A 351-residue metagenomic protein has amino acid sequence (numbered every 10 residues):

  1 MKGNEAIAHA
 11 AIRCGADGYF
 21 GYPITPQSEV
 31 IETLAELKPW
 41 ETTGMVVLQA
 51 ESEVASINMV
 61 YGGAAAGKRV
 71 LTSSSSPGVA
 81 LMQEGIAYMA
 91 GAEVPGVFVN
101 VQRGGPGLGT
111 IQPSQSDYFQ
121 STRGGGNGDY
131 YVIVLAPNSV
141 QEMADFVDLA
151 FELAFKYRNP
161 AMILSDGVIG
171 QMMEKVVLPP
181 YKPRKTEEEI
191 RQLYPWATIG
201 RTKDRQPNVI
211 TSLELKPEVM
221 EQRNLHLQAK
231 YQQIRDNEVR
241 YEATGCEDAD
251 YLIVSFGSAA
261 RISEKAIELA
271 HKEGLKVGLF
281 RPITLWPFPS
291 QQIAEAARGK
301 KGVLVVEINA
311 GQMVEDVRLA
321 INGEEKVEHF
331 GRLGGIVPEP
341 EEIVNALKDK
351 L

Functional and structural regions predicted by a protein language model:
M1-E36: N-terminal glycine-rich anion-binding loops that anchor highly charged ligand groups
K2-I7, Q228-Y251, E264, E268: Glycine-/acidic-rich phosphate or pyrophosphate-binding loops and their flanking alpha/beta elements
E29-R123, I133-F155: Thiamine diphosphate
V132-E189, G302, E342-K350: Structural signature of the thiamine diphosphate
R158-A243: Conformationally flexible catalytic loops at phosphate/diphosphate-handling active centers
S263-A296: Generic long, charged, amphipathic alpha-helical segments
E307-L351: Peripheral docking tails and interdomain loops at the edges of cofactor- or intermediate-handling domains
